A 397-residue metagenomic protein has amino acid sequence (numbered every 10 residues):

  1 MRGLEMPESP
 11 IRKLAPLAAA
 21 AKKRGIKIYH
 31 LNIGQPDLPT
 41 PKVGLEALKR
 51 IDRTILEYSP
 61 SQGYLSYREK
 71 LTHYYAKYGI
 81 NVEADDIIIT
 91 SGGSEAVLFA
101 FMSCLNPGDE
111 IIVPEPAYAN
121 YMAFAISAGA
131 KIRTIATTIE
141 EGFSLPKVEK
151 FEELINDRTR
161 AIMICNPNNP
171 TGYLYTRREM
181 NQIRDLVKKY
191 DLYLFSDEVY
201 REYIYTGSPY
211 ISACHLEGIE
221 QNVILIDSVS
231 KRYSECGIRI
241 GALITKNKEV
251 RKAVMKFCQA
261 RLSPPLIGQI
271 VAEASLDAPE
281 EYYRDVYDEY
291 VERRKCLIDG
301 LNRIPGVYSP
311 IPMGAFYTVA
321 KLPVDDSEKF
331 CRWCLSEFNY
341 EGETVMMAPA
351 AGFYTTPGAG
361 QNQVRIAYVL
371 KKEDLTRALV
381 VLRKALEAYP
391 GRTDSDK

Functional and structural regions predicted by a protein language model:
L4-E8, L14, A21-K27, I33-I51 (+1 more regions): PLP-dependent class I/II
A19, T72, A76, F101-M102: Generic structural signal for well-ordered alpha-helical scaffold segments
T54: Basic nucleic-acid-binding alpha-helical/helix-turn surface characteristic of O6-alkylguanine DNA
Y58-S91: Conserved N-terminal alpha-helix of the aminotransferase class I/II PLP-enzyme fold
